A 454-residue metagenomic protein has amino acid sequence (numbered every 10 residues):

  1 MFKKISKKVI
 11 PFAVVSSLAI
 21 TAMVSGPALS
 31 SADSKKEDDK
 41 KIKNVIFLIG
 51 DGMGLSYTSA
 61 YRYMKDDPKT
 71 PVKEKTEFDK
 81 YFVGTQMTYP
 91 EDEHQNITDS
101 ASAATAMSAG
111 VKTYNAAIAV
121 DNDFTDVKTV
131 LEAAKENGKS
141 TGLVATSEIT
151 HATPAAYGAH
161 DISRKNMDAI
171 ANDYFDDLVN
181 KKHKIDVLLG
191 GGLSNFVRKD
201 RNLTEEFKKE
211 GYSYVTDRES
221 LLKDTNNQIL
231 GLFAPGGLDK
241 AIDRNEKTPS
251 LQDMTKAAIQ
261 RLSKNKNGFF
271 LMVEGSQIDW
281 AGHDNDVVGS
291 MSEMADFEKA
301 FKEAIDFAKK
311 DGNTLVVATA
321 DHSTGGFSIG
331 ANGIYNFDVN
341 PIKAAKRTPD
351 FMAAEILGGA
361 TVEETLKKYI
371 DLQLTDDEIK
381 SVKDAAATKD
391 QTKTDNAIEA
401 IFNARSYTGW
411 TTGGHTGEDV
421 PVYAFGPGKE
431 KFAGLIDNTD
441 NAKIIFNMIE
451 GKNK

Functional and structural regions predicted by a protein language model:
M1-A13, A28-D33: Bacterial Sec-dependent N-terminal signal peptides
M1-F2, K69-E74, A134: A general, composition-driven signal for non-globular sequence regions
F12, I97-A101, D121-K128: Generic alpha-helical scaffold signal
A13, E37-D38, F307-A308: Short hydrophobic/aromatic segments of transmembrane alpha-helices and their interfaces
A13-A22: Bacterial N-terminal signal peptides
T21-K40: Sec-dependent signal peptide cleavage junction
I42-N44, M53-S59, Y63-I97, A101-T105 (+1 more regions): A post-motif C-terminal structural segment
I42-Y61, M107-S108, K112-D123, V127-G158: Mobile, glycine-rich extracellular loop/lid and propeptide segments that shape or gate substrate/ligand access
